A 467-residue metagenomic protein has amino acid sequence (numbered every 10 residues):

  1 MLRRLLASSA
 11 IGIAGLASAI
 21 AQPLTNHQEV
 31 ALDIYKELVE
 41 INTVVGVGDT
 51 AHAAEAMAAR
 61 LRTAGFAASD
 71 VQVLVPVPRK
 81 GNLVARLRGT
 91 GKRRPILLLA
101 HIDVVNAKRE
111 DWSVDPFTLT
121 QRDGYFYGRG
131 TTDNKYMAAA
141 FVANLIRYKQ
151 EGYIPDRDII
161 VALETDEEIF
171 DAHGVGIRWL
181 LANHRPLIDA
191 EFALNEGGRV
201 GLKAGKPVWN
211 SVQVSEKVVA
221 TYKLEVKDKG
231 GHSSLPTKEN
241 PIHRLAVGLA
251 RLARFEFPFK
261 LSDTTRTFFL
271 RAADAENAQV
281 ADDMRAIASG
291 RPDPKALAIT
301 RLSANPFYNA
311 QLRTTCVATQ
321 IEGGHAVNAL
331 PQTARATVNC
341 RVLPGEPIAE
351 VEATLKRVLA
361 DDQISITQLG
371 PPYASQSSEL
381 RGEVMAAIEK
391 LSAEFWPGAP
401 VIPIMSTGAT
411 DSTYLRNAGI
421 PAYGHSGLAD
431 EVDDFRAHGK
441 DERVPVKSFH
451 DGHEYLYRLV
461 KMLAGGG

Functional and structural regions predicted by a protein language model:
R4-A17: Bacterial N-terminal signal peptides
Q22-R129, Y148-R157, V338: Acidic/His- and Gly-rich active-site-bordering loop/insert found across diverse amide/peptide-bond hydrolases
L32-T43, R122, E225-D228, Q363 (+1 more regions): Acidic/histidine-rich, surface-exposed loop or edge segments in extracytoplasmic proteins
G91-R93, R199-K203, K260-H325, Q332-T333 (+3 more regions): An extended, acidic, His-containing surface patch that forms the Zn2+-binding/catalytic region of metallohydrolases
I102-D103, L252-E256, K356-I364: A common structural junction motif
Y125-F126, T132-S211: Acidic/histidine-rich catalytic neighborhood of metal-dependent amide-processing enzymes
G174, R178-A182, S234-P258: A short core secondary-structure module
E239, V351-L359: Short amphipathic alpha-helices in soluble, non-transmembrane regions that often serve as interface/regulatory elements
